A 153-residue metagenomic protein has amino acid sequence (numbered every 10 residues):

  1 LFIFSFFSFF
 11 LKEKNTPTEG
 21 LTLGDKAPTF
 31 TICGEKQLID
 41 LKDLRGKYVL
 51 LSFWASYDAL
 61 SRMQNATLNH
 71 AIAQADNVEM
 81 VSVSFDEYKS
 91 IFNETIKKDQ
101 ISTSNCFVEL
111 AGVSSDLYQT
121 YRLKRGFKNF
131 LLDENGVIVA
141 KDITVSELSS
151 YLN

Functional and structural regions predicted by a protein language model:
L1-S8: Hydrophobic membrane-insertion alpha-helices, especially the h-region of bacterial N-terminal signal peptides
K12-D40, S150-N153: N-terminal "domain-start" segment that seeds a small globular fold
R45-K47, I101: Active-site acidic short loop of glycosyltransferases
G46, F53-H70: Conserved redox-active cysteine motifs that mediate thiol-disulfide chemistry, especially di-cysteine Cys-X(1-2)-Cys
L50-L51, M80, N129: Hydrophobic beta-strand anchors of alpha/beta hydrolase catalytic cores
R62-D99, V113-Y118: Structural microenvironment flanking redox-active thiols in thiol-disulfide oxidoreductases
I96-E134: Short, internal strand/loop/helix patches that form the active-site neighborhood or redox-interaction surface
R125-K128, E134-N153: Non-catalytic, surface beta->alpha helical segment in thiol-disulfide oxidoreductase systems
